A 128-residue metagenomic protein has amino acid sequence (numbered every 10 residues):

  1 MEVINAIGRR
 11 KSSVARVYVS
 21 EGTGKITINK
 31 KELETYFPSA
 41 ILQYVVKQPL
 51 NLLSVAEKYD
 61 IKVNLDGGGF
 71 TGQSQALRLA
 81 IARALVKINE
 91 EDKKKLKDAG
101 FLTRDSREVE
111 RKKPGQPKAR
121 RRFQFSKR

Functional and structural regions predicted by a protein language model:
M1-K11, A15-D66, T71, Q75-R128: Structured, basic alpha/beta domains of bacterial-type, RNA-associated proteins
